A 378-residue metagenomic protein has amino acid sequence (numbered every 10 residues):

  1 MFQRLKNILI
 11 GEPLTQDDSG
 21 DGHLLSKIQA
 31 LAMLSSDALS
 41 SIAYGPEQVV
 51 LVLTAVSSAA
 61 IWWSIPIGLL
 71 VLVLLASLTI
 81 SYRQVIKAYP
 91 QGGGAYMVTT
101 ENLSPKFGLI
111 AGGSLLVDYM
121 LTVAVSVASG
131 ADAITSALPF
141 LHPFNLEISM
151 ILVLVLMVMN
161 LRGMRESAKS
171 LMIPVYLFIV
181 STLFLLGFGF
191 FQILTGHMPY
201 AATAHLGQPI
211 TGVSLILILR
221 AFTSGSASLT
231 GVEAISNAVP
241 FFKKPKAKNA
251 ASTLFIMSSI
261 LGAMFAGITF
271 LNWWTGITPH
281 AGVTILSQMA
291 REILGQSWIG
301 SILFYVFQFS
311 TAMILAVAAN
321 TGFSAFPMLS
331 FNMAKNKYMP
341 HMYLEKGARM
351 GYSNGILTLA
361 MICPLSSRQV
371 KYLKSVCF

Functional and structural regions predicted by a protein language model:
M1-V52, I80, Q91, T99-P105 (+1 more regions): Membrane-interface "cap" regions at the ends of multi-pass membrane proteins
Q3, V50-T100, P105-G112, V125-L152 (+1 more regions): Extracellular loop-to-transmembrane helix junctions
S19-D21, L25, A30, S35 (+4 more regions): Transmembrane-helix boundary/entry motifs in multi-pass membrane transporters
S26, P105, P143-M150, F241-A263 (+1 more regions): Loop-to-transmembrane helix boundary motifs in multi-pass membrane proteins
T54-W62, S129-N145, M164-V175, H280-Q288 (+3 more regions): Transmembrane helix-loop boundary segments of multi-pass membrane transporters
L156-F191, L254-M257, F378: Membrane-interface loop-to-helix entry segments
Y176, V180-T230: Helix-loop-helix junctions that connect adjacent transmembrane segments in multi-pass membrane transporters
F190-H197, A251-M289: Extracellular/periplasmic helix-exit of transmembrane alpha-helices
